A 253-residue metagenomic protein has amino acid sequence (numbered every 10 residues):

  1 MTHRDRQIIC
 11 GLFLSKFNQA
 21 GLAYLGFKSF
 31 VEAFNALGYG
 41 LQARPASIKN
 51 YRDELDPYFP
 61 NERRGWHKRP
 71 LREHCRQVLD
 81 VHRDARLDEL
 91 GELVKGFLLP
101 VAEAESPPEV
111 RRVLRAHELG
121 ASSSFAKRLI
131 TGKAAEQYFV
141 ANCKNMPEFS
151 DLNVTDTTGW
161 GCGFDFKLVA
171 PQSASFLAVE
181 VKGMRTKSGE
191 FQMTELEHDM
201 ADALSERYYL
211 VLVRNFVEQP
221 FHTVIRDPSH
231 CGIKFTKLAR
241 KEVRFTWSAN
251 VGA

Functional and structural regions predicted by a protein language model:
Q19-G38: Short, charged amphipathic recognition helices of the HTH superfamily and cognate SANT/SANTA-like modules
L41-F59: Major-groove recognition helix of helix-turn-helix-like DNA-binding domains
K68-L129: Interdomain/boundary linker segments immediately adjacent to catalytic/signaling cores
L119-L152: Acidic-basic catalytic patches of nuclease active cores, encompassing PD-(D/E)XK and other metal-cofactor nuclease
F139, C143, F164-L168, L177-R185: Conserved catalytic cores of phosphodiester-cleaving nucleases, focusing on short active-site segments
N153-V169: Beta-rich nucleic-acid/ligand-interaction surfaces
V181-P228: Catalytic cores of nucleic-acid endonucleases
V213-A253: Domain-level recognition of nuclease-like catalytic cores that cleave nucleotide substrates
